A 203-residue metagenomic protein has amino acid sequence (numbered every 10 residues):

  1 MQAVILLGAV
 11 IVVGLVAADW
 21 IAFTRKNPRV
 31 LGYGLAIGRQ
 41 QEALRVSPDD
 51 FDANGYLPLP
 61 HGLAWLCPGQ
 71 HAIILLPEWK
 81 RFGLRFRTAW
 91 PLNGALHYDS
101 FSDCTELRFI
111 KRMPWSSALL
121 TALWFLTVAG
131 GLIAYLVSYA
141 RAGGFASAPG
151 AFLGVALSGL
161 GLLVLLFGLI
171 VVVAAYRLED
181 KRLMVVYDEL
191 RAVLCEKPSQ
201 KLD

Functional and structural regions predicted by a protein language model:
M1-R29, M113-V185: Alpha-helical transmembrane spans
T24-G62: Membrane-interface amphipathic/juxtamembrane segments adjacent to transmembrane helices
A36-D50, T88-A122: A membrane-cytosol interface segment of integral membrane proteins
D49, L59-H61, G69, G150 (+1 more regions): Generic low-complexity segments that are intrinsically disordered, proline-rich and/or Lys/Arg-biased
N54-D99, M113: Non-transmembrane, membrane-adjacent beta-strand/coil modules in membrane-associated proteins and peripheral
L96-R108, L136-G144, E196: Juxtamembrane amphipathic/hinge helix adjacent to a transmembrane helix
A174-D203: Cytosolic/matrix-facing juxtamembrane and C-terminal tails of multi-pass cellular membrane proteins
